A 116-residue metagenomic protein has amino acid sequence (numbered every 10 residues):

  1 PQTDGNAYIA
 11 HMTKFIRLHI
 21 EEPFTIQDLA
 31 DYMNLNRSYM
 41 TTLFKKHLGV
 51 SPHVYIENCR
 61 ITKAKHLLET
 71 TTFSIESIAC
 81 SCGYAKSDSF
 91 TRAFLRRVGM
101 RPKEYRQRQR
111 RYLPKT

Functional and structural regions predicted by a protein language model:
P1-K14, Y39: An amphipathic alpha-helical interaction segment
K14, L18, P23-Q27, K46-T91 (+1 more regions): Terminal helix-turn-helix DNA-binding modules in bacterial transcription factors
Y32, S81-C82, R97: Residues within the alpha-helical elements of helix-turn-helix
M33-R37: Histidine/lysine/aspartate-rich catalytic loop segments that bind and position anionic ligands
V50-P52, G99-P102: Short, solvent-exposed alpha-helical "recognition" segments
